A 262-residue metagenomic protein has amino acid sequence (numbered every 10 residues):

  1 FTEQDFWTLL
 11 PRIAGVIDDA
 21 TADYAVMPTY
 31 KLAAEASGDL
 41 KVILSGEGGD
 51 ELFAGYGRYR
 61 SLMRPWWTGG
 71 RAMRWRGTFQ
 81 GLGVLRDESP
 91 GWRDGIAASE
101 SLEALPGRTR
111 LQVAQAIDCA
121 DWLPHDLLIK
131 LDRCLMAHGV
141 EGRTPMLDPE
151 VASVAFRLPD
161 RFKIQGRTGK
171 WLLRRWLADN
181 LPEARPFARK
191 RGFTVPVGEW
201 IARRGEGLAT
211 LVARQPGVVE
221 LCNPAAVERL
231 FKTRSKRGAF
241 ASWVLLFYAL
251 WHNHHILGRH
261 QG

Functional and structural regions predicted by a protein language model:
F1-A114, R133-N180, K236-R237, W251-G262: ATP-dependent adenylate-handling active sites, centered on carboxylate activation for C-N bond formation
V113-A116, V244: Alpha-helical transmembrane segments of integral membrane proteins
L123: Phosphate/pyrophosphate-binding loops and the adjoining catalytic core of nucleotide-dependent enzymes
L127-K130: Transmembrane alpha-helical segments that form the membrane-embedded catalytic/substrate-channel core of multi-pass
W176, L181-S235: PAPS-dependent sulfotransferase catalytic core
R214-G262: Acidic, carboxylate-rich catalytic segments that either coordinate divalent cations
